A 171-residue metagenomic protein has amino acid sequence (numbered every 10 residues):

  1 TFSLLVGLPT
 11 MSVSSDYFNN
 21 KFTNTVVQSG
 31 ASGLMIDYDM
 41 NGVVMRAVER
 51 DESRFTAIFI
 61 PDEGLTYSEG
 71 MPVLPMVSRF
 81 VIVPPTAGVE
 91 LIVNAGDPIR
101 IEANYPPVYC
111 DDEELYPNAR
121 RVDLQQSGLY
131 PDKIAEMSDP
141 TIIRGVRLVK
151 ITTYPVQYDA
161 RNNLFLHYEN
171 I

Functional and structural regions predicted by a protein language model:
L4-I171: Extracellular pro-sequences of secreted precursors
